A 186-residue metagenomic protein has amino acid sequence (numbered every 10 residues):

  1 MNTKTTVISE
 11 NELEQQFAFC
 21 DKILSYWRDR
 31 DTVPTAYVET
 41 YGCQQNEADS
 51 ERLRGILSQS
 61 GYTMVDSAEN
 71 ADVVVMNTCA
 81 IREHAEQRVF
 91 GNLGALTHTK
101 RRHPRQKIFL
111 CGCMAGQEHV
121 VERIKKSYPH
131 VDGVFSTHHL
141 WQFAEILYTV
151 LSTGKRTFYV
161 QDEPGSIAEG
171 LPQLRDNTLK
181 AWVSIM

Functional and structural regions predicted by a protein language model:
M1-M186: Proteins enriched for Cys/Gly/acidic motifs involved in redox and nucleic-acid/cofactor modification
